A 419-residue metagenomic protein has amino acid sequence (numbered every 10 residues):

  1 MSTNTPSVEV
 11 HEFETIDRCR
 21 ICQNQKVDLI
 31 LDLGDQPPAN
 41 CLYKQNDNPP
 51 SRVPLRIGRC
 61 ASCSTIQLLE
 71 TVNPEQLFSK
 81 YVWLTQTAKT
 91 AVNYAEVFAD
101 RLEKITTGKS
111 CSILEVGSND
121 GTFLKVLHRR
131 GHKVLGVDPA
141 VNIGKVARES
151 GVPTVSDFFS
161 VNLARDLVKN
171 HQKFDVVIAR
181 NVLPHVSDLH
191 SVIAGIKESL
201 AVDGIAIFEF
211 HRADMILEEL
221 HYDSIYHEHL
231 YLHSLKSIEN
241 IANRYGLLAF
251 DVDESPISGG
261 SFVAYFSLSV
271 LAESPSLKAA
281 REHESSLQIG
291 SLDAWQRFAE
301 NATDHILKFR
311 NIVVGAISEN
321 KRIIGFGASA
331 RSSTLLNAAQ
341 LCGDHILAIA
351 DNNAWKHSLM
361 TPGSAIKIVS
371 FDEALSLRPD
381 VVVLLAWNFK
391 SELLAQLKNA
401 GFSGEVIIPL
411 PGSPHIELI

Functional and structural regions predicted by a protein language model:
S2-T90, D253, V263: N-terminal juxtadomain amphipathic helix that follows a signal peptide/anchor or precedes a small N-terminal auxiliary
P50-V146, H221, Y226, A294-V314 (+1 more regions): Extended interfacial segments that mediate partner engagement and assembly in macromolecular machines
R129-N162, A348, A354-H357: Class I SAM-dependent methyltransferase SAM/SAH-binding core
I178: A conserved beta-strand element that flanks and buttresses the S-adenosyl-L-methionine
H190-I205: A short glycine-rich, Lys/Arg-flanked "PGG" loop and its adjoining helix->strand segment in the class I
D203-H211, E405-P409: Conserved beta-strand signature within the Rossmann-like core of class I S-adenosyl-L-methionine
F208-Y231, L235-I238, A242: Short, glycine-/aromatic-enriched active-site segment of Class I SAM-dependent methyltransferases
S258-N301: Flexible, glycine-/basic-rich loop-and-beta segments that form/coincide with the SAM-dependent methyltransferase
